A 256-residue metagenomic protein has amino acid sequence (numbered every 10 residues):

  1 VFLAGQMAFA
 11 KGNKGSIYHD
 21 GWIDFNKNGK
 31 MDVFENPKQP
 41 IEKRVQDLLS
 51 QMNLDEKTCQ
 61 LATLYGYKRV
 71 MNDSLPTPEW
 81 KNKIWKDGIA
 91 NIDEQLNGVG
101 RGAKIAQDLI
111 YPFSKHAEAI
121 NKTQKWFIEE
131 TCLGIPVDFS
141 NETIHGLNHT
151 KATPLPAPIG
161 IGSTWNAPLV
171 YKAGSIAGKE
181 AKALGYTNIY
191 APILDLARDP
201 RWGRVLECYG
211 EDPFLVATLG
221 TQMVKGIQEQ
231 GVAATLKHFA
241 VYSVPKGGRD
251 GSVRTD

Functional and structural regions predicted by a protein language model:
V1-A4: Bacterial N-terminal signal peptides
Q6-D256: Glycoside hydrolase catalytic-domain context in secreted enzymes
